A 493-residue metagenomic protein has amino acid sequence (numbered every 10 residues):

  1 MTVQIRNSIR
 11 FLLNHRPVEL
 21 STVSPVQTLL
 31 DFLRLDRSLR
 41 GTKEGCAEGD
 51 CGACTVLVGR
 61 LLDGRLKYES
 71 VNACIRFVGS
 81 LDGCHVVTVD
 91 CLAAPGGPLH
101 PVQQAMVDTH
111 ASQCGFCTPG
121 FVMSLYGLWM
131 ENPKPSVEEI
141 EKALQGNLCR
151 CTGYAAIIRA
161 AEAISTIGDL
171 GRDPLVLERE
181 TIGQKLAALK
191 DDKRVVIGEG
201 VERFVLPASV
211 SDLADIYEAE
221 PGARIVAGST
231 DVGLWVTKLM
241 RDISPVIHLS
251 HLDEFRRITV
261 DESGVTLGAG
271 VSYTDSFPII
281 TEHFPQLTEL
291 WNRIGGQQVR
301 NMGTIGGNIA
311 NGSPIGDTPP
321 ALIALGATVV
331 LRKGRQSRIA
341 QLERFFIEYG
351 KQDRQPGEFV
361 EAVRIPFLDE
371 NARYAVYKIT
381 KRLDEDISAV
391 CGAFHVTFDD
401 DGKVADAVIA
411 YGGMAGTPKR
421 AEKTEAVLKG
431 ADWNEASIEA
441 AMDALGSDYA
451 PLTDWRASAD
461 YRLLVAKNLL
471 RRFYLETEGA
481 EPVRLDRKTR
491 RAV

Functional and structural regions predicted by a protein language model:
I5-F11: Short structural boundary motif marking the start of a folded domain
R6, G41, C46, L66-E69 (+2 more regions): Flanking scaffold residues of small Cys/His-coordinated metal-binding clusters
L12, P17, V56-L61, S70-N72 (+4 more regions): C-terminal structural segment of proteins
R16-P25: Short, contiguous acidic and Ser/Thr-rich linear segments
P25-V56: A basic, amphipathic helix-loop patch mediating RNA/tRNA/ribosome contacts
G45, D50, S70-A73, H85 (+2 more regions): The −1 position to Zn-ligating cysteines in a subset of zinc-ribbon hairpins
V58-V89: S4-like RNA-binding module at protein N-termini
